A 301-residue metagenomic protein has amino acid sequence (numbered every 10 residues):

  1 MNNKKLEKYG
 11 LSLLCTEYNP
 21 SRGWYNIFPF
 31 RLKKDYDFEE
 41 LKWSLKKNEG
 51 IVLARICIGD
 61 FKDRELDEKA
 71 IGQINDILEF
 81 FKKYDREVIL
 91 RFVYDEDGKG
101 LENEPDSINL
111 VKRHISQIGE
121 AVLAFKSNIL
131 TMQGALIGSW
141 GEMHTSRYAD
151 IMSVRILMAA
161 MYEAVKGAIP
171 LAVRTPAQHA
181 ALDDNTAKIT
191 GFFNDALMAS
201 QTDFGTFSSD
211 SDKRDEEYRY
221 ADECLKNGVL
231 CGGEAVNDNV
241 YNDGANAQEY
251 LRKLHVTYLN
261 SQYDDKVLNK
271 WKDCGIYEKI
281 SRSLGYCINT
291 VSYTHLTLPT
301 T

Functional and structural regions predicted by a protein language model:
M1-G50: Boundary/entry segment of secreted carbohydrate-active catalytic domains
E40-K46, L53-V93: Aromatic-lined substrate-binding rim segments of carbohydrate-active enzymes
I58-A70, Y94-L110, W140-Y148: Surface-exposed, active-site-proximal loop segments in enzymatic domains
A70-K82, P105-T131, S153-A164: An active-site-proximal structural segment forming one wall of the substrate-binding cleft that immediately precedes
I89-G98, I118, V122-Y148: Active-site groove signature of glycoside hydrolases
T131-E142, S146-L268: Catalytic-core regions of glycoside hydrolase
E278-N289: Proline/serine/threonine-rich low-complexity linkers at boundaries of modular beta-sandwich domains
T294-T300: Conserved small/polar residues in nucleotide/adenosyl-binding loops
